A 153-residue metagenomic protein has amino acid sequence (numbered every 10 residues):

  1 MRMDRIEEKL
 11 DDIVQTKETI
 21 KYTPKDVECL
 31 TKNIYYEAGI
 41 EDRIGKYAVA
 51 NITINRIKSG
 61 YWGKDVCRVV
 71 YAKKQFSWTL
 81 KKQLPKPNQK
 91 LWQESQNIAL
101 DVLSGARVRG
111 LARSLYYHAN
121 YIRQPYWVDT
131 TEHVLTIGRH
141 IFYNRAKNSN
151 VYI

Functional and structural regions predicted by a protein language model:
R2-I153: Bacterial extracytoplasmic/cell-wall-associated proteins, especially those involved in peptidoglycan
